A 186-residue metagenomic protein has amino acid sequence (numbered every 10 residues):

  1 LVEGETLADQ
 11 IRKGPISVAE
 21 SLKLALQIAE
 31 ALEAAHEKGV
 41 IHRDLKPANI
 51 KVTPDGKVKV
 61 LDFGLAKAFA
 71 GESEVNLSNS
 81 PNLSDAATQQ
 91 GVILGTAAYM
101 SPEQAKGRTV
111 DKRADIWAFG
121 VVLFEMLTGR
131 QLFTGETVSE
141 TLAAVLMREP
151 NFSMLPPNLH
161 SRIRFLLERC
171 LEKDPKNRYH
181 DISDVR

Functional and structural regions predicted by a protein language model:
V2-E3, I11-R12, V18-E33, E37 (+4 more regions): C-terminal lobe helix-coil module of Hanks-type protein kinase domains
L7: Glycine-centered flexible beta-alpha turn that most often forms the glycine-rich phosphate-binding loop
I16, A86-A87: Regulatory hinge/linker segments at domain boundaries that couple sensory/effector modules to output domains
E74: Acidic/polar short surface loop at catalytic or gating sites that assists cofactor/ion binding and chemistry
S78-P81, A87-M100: Conserved activation segment of eukaryotic-like protein kinases, specifically the C-terminal portion of the activation
D85-A86, A105: A generic local structural motif
